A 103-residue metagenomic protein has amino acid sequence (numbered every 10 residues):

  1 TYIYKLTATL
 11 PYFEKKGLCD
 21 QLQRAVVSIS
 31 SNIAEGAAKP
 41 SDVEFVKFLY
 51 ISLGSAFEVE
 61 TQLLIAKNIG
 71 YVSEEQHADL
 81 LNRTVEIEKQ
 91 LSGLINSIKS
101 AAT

Functional and structural regions predicted by a protein language model:
T1-T103: Amphipathic alpha-helical assembly/interaction segments
